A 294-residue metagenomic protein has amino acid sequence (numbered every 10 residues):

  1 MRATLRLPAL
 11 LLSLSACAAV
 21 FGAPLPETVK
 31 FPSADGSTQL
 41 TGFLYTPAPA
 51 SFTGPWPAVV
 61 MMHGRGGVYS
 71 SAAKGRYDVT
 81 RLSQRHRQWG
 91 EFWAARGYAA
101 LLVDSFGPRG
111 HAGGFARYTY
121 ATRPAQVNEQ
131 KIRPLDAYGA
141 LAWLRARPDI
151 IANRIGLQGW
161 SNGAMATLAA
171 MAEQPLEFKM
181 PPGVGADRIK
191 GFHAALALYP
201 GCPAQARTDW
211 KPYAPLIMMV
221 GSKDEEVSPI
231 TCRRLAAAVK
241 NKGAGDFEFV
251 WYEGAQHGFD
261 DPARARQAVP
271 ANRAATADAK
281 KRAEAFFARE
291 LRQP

Functional and structural regions predicted by a protein language model:
P8-A19: Bacterial N-terminal signal peptides
F21-G54: N-terminal cap/lid segment of alpha/beta-hydrolase-fold proteins
S37, A58-A146, D261-Q267, A274: Serine-hydrolase catalytic machinery in alpha/beta-hydrolase-like enzymes
A48, V68, V127-P212: Primarily recognizes the serine-hydrolase "nucleophile elbow" in alpha/beta-hydrolase and SGNH/GDSL folds
K74-G75, A214, S228-A238: Short alpha-helix in the alpha/beta-hydrolase fold that links the catalytic acid
M218-V220: Short beta-strand/loop motif that positions the catalytic acidic residue of the alpha/beta-hydrolase fold
K223-V227: Acidic catalytic loop of the alpha/beta-hydrolase fold
A244-P294: C-terminal catalytic histidine-bearing segment of alpha/beta-hydrolase fold enzymes
